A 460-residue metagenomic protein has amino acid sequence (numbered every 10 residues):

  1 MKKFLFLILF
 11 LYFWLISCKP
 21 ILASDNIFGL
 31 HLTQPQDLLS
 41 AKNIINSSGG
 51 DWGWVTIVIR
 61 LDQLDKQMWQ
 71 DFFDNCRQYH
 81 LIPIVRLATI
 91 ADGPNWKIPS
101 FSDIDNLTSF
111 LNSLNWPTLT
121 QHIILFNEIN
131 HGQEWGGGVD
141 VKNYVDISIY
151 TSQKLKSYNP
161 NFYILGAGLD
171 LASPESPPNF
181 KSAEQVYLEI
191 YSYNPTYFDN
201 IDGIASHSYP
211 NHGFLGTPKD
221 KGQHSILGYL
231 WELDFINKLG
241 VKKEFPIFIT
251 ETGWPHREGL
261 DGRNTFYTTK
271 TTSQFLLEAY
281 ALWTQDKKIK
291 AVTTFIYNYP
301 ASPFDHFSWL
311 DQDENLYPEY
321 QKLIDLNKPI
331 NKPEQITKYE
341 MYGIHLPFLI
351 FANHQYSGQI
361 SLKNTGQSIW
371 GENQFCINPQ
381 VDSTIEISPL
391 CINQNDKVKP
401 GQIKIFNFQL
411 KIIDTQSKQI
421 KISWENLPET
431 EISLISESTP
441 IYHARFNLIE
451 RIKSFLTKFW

Functional and structural regions predicted by a protein language model:
I21-V141, L169-A172, G222, T294 (+1 more regions): N-terminal substrate-binding region of glycoside hydrolase catalytic domains
I27-T33, L38-N46, I124, I129 (+3 more regions): Aromatic-rich peripheral "rim/lid" segments of glycoside hydrolase catalytic domains that contact and position glycan
Q70, D74, Y79-P94, S100-S109 (+3 more regions): Noncatalytic carbohydrate-binding groove/subsite architecture in carbohydrate-active enzymes
N353-Q359, S417-K418: Short, solvent-exposed loop/turn segments enriched in Ser/Thr/Gly
L362-G366, I412: Asparagine-centered strand-capping/turn motif at beta-strand->loop junctions
T365-I387, W424-N426: Short acidic, flexible loop segments centered on an aromatic residue
E386-T415: Intrinsically disordered, low-complexity Pro/Gly/Ser/Thr-rich segments with frequent PxxP/GP/PP motifs and embedded
D414-F446: Terminal connector regions
